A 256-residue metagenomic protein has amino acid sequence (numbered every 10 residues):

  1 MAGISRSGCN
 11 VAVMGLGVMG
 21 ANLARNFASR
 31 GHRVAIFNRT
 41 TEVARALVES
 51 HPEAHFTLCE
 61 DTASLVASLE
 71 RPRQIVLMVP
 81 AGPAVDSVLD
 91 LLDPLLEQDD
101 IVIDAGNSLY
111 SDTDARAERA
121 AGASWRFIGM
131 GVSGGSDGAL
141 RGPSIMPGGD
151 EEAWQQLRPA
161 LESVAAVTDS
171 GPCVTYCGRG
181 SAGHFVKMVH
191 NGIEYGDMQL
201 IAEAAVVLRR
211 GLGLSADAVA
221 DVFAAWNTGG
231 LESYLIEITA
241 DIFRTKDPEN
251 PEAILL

Functional and structural regions predicted by a protein language model:
A2-Q74, D99, S136-A139: NAD(P)+-binding Rossmann beta1-loop-alpha1 motif at the extreme N-terminus of oxidoreductases
M14, F37, C59-D61, M78 (+3 more regions): Structural motif
A28, R45-P52, D93, D114-A121 (+2 more regions): Class I S-adenosyl-L-methionine
T41, T62, G82, Y110-D112: The beta1-alpha1 cofactor-binding region of Rossmann-like NAD(H)/NADP(H)-dependent oxidoreductases
V76-L91: Glycine/threonine-rich flexible loop motifs
V85-V88, I103, L109-A220, G229-P251: Rossmann-fold dinucleotide-binding core
P94-Q98: Short, conserved loop/helix-junction motifs that constitute active-site signature segments in enzyme catalytic cores
L255-L256: Long, well-ordered alpha/beta core segments of mature domains
